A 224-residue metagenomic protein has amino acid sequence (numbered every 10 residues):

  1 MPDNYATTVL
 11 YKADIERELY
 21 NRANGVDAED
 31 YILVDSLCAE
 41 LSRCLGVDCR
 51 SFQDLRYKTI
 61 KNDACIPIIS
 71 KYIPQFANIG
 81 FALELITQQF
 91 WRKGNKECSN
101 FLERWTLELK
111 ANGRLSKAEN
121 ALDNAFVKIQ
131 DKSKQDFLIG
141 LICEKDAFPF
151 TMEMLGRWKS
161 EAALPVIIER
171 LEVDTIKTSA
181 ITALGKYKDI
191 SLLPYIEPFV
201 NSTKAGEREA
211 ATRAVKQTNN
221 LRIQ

Functional and structural regions predicted by a protein language model:
D3-L10, D14-D27, S36-K61, K71-Q75 (+8 more regions): Structural detector for internal amphipathic alpha-helices that build alpha-solenoid repeat scaffolds
V34, C65-I66, S99, K134-Q135 (+2 more regions): Core helices of alpha-solenoid repeat scaffolds
R43, R104-K110: Short regulatory "switch" loops immediately downstream of catalytic or recognition motifs within protein catalytic
F101-W105, L138: Alpha-helical repeat scaffolds
